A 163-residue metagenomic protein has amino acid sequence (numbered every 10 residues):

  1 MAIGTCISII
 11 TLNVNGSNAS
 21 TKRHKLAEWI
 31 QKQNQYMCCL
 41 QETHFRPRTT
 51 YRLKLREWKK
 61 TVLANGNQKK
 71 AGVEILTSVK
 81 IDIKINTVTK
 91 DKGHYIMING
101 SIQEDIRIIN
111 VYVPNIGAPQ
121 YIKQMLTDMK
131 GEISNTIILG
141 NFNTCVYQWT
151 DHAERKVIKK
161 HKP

Functional and structural regions predicted by a protein language model:
M1-P163: A shared catalytic/ligand-binding motif for oxyanion handling
